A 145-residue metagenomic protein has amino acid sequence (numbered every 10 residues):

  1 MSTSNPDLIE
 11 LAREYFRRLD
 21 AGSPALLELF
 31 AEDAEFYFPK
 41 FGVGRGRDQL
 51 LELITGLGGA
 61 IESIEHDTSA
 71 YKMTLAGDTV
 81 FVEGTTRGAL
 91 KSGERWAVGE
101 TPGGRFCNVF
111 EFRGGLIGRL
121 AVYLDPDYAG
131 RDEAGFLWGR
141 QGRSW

Functional and structural regions predicted by a protein language model:
M1-E32, R140-W145: Short, low-complexity N-terminal intrinsically disordered segments enriched in polar/charged residues
Y15, L26-L27, A34, G46 (+4 more regions): Hydrophobic pocket/interface hotspot
P24-G77, T85: A solvent-exposed, acidic/Ser-Thr-rich amphipathic alpha-helical stretch
K40-F41, V80, E94-V98: Short, solvent-exposed loop/turn segments at secondary-structure boundaries
T68-T74, R105-E111, L124: Hydrophobic/aromatic beta-strand elements that line small-molecule binding cavities or substrate pockets in beta-rich
G84-T86, V122-Y123: Short, well-ordered beta-to-alpha junction loops that form the rim of enzyme active sites and present histidine/acidic
T85-R113: Exposed beta-sheet edge and beta->alpha loop/turn motif
R119-W145: Low-complexity, intrinsically disordered terminal/linker segments enriched in charged and Gly/Pro repeats
